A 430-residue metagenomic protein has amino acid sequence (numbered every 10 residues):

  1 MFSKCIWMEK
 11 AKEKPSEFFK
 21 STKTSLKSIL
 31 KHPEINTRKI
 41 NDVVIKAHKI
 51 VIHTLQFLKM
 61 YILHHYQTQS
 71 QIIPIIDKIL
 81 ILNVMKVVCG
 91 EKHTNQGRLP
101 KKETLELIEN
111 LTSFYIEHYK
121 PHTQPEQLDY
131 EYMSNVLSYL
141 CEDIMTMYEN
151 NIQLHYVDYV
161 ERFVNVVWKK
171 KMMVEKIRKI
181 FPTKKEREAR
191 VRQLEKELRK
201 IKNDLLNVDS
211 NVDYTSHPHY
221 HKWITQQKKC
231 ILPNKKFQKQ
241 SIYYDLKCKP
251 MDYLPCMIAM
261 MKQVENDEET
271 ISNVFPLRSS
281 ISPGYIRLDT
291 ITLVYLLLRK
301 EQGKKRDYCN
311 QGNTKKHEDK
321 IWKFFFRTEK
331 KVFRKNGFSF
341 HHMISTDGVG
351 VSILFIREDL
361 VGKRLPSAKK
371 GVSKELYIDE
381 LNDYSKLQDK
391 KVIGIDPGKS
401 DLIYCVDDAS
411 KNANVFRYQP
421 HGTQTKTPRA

Functional and structural regions predicted by a protein language model:
M1-A430: Nucleic-acid substrate recognition interfaces
